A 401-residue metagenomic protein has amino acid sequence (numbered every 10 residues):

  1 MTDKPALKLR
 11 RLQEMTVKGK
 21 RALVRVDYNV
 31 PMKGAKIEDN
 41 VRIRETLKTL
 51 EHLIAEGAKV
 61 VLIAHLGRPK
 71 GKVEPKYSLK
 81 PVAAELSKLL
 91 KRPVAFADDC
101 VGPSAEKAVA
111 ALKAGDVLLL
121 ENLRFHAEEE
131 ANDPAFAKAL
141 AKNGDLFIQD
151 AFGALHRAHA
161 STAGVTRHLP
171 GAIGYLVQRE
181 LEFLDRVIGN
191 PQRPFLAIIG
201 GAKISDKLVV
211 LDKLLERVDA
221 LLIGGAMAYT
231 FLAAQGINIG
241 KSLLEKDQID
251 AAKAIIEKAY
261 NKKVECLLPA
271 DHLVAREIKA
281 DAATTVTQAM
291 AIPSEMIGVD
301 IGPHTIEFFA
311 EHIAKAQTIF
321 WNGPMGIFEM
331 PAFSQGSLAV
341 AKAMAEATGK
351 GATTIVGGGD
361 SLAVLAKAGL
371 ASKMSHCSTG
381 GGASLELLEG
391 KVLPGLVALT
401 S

Functional and structural regions predicted by a protein language model:
M1-S401: Active-site loop-to-helix "anion-binding N-cap" substructures in soluble metabolic enzymes
